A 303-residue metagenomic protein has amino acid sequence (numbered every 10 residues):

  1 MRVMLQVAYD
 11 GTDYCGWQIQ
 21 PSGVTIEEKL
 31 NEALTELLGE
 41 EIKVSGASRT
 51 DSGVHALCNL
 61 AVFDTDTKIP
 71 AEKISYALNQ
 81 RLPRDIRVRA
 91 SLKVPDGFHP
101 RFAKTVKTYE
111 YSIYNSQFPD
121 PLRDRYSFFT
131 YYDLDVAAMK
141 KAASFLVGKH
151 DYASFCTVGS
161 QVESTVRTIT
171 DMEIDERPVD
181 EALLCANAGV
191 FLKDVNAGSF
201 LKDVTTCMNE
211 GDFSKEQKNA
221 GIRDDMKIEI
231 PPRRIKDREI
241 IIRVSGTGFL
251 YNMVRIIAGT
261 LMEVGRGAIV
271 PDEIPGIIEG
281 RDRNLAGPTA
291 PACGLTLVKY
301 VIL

Functional and structural regions predicted by a protein language model:
M1-G211, K215-L303: Structured-RNA-binding interfaces characteristic of tRNA pseudouridine synthases
